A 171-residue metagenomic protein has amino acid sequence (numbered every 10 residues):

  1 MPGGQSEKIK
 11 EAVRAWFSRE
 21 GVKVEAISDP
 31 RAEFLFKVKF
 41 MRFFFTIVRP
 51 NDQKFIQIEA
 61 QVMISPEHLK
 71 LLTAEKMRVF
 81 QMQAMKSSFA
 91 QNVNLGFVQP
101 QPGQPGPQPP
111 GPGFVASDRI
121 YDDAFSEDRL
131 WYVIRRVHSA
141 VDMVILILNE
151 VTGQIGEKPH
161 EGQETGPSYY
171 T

Functional and structural regions predicted by a protein language model:
M1-F55: Charge-rich, low-complexity N-terminal segments
P2, S6, K70-T73, D123: Intrinsic-disorder-associated interaction segments
D29-R42, P105-G113, D123-A124: Extended interaction regions within the primary functional domain
F34-M82: Hydrophobic-cavity lipid-handling domains and compact docking modules
M41-I47, Q108, G162-T171: Short, charged low-complexity intrinsically disordered segments located at boundaries of structured domains
V62-G113, S117: Short, internal acidic amphipathic alpha-helical interface segments that mediate docking to partner proteins
E75-N92, D122-I155: Ampiphathic alpha-helical segments that act as solvent-exposed interaction surfaces
I147-T171: Short, highly charged C-terminal tails/helix-capping segments
